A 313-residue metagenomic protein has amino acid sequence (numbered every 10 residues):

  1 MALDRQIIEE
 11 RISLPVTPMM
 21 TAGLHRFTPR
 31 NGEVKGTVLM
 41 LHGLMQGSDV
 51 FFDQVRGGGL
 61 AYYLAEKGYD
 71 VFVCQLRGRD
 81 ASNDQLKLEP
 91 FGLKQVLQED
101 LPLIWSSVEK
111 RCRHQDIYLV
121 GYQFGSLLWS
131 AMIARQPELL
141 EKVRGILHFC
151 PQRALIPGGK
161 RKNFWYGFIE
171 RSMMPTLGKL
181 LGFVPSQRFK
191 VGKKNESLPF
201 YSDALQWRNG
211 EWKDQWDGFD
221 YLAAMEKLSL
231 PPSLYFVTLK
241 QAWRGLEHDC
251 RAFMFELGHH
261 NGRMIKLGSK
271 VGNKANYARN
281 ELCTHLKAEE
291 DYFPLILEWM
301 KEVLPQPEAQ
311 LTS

Functional and structural regions predicted by a protein language model:
M1-N31: N-terminal cap/lid segment of alpha/beta-hydrolase-fold proteins
P29-A81: Short, surface-exposed "cap/lid" segments of acyl-processing enzymes
H42-G43, V73-Q75, I117-L128, T238-K240: Catalytic nucleophile loop
Q75-D80, Q152, G268-K270: Short beta-to-alpha linker loops that shape the active-site pocket of alpha/beta-hydrolase fold enzymes
P90-K110: Alpha/beta-hydrolase active-site loop
K110, H114, V120, F124-W216: Alpha/beta-hydrolase-fold enzymes
V191-N261: Serine-hydrolase catalytic core
R263-S313: Catalytic active-site module of serine/aspartate enzymes centered on a nucleophile-bearing elbow/loop
